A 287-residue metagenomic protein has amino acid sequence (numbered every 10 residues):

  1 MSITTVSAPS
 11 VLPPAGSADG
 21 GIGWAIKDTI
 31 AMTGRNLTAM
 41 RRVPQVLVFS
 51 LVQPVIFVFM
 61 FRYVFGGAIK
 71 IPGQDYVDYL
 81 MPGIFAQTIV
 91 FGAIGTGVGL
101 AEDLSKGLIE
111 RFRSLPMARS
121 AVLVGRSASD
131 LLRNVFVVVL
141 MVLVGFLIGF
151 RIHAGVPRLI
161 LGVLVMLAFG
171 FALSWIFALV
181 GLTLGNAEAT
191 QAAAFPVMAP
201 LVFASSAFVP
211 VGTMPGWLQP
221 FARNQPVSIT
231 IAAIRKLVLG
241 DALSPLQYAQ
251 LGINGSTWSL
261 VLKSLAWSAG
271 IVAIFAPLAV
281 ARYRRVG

Functional and structural regions predicted by a protein language model:
S2-P14, V238, G255-G287: Junction motif at the cytosolic side of a transmembrane helix
S2-V6, I26-A31, A207-Q250: Short hydrophobic, aromatic-rich alpha-helical segments embedded in or entering the lipid bilayer of multi-pass
G16-D19, R42-V46, Y79, I89-I94 (+3 more regions): Short alpha-helical transmembrane interface motifs in multi-pass membrane proteins
A25-R41, I234, V280: A short amphipathic helical element positioned immediately N-terminal to and/or at the very start of a transmembrane
G34-Q53, G287: Membrane-interface helix starts
I56-F61, V77-I148, F177, P196 (+1 more regions): Hydrophobic alpha-helical transmembrane segments of multi-pass membrane transport proteins
Y63-F65, G181-A232: Transmembrane helix segments
R119, L123-F195, A199, S259-A269 (+1 more regions): Alpha-helical transmembrane segments and their short interhelical loops
